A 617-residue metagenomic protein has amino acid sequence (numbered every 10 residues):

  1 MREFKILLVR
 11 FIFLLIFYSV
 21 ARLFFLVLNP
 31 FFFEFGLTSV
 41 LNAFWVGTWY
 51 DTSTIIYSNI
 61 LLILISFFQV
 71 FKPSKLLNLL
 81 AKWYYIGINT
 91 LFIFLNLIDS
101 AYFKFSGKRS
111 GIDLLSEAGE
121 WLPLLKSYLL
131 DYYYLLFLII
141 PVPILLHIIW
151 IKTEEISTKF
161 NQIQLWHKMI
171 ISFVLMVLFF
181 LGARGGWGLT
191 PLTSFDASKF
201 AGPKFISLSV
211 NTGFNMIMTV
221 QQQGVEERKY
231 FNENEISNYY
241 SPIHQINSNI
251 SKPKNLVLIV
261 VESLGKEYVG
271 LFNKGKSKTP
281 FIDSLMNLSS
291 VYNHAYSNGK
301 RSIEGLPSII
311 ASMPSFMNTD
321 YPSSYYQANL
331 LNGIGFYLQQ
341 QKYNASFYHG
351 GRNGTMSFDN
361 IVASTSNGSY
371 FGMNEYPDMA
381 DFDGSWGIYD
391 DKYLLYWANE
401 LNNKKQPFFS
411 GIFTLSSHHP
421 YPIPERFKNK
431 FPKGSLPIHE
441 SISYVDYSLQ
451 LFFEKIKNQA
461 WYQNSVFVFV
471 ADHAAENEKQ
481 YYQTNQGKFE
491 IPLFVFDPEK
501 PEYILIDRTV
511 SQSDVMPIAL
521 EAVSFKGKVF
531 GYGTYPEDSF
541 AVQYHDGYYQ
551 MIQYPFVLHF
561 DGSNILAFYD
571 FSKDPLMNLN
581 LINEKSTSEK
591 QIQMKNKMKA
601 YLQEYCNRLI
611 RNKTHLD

Functional and structural regions predicted by a protein language model:
M1-V210: Transmembrane and membrane-interface helices of multi-pass, inner-membrane envelope-modifying transferases
N29-P30, L77, T153, Y239-H244 (+2 more regions): Short, motif-level signal for alpha-helix interfacial/capping segments enriched in acidic residues and aromatics/proline
P30, N59, K104-G107, G270-L271 (+5 more regions): Short, function-defining helix-loop hinge/capping sites that tune catalysis or transport
D131-L136, K152, F427, N583-M594: Residue-level recognition of alpha-helix termini/interfacial anchor residues
G188-Y532, H545-G547: Soluble catalytic regions of membrane-associated enzymes that act on cell-envelope and secretory-pathway components
L192, E499-D617: Membrane-interface soluble catalytic domains
